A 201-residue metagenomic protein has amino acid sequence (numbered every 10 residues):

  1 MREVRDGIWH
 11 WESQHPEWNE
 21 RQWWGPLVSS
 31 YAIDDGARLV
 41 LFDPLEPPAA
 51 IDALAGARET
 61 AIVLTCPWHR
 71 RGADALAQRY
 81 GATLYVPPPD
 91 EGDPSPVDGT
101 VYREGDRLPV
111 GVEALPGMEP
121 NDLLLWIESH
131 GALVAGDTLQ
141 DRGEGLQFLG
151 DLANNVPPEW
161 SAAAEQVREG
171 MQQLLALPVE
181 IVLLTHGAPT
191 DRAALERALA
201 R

Functional and structural regions predicted by a protein language model:
M1-E3, A32: Short, exposed beta-strand/loop patches in secreted or surface proteins that constitute
R2, W9-P16, R38-L41, P116-L199: Metallo-beta-lactamase
I8-W18, G105-V112: Short Pro/Gly-enriched beta-strand edge/turn motifs at strand-loop
P16-A61: Pre-active-site segment of Zn-dependent metallo-hydrolases
G25-L27, Y102, E119: Residues that act as N-cap/strand-start positions at coil-to-secondary-structure junctions
S29-Y31, E104, L123: Residue-level detector of beta-strand structural context in well-folded domains
E46-L108: Active-site HxH/HxHxD metal-binding segment of metal-dependent hydrolases
